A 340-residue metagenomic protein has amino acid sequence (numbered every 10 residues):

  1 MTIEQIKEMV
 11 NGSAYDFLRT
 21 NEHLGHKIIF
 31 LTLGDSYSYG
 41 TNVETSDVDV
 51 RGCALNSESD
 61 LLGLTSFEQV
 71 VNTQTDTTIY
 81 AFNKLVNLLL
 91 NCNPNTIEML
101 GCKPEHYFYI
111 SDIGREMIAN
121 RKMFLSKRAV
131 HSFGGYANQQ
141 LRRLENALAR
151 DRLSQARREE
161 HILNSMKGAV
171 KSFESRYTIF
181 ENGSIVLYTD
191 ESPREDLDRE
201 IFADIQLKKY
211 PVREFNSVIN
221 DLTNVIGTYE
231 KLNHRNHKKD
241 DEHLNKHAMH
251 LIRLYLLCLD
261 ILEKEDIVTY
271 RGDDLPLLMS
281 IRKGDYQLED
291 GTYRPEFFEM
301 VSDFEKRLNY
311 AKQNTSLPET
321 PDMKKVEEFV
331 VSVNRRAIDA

Functional and structural regions predicted by a protein language model:
M1-D16: N-terminal regions immediately upstream of nucleotidyltransferase
I6-V10, H26, L125-R142, N146 (+5 more regions): Structured mid-to-C-terminal alpha-helical surface segments
L18-T65: Active-site nucleotide-donor binding segment shared across nucleotidyl transfer reactions
S36-Y39, N56-E58, P104, L257-D260 (+2 more regions): Short, solvent-exposed loop/turn segments at secondary-structure junctions
G52, E58, L89, N93 (+1 more regions): A generic secondary-structure signal for well-formed alpha-helical elements
G63-T73: A broadly used, surface-exposed interaction patch
T73-H243, H247-H250, Y255, T269 (+1 more regions): Conserved NTP/Mg2+-binding pocket subregion across the NTase superfamily
H250, L254-L257, E299, D303: Charged, amphipathic alpha-helical oligomerization/scaffolding segments
